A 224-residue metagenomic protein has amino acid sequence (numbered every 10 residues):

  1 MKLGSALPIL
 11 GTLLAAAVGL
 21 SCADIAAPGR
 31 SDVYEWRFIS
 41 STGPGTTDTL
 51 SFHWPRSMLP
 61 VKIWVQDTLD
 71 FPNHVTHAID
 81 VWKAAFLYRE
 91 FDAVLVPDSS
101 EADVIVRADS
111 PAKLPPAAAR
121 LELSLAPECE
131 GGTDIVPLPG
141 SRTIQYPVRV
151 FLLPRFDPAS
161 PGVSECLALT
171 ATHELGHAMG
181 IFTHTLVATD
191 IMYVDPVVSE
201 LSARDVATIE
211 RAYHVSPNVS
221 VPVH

Functional and structural regions predicted by a protein language model:
M1-L20: Sec-dependent bacterial lipoprotein signal peptides
A15-A16, E122, V206: Residue-level signal for mature regions of secreted extracellular proteins and peptides
S21-F71, K83-A84, E128, G132-R142 (+1 more regions): Disordered inhibitory propeptide/activation segment of secreted metzincin zinc metalloprotease zymogens, centered on
C22-D32, D134-C166, F182-H224: Metalloprotease/metallohydrolase-associated module, dominated by Zn2+-dependent proteases
P60-K62, E90-D92, I105, I191 (+1 more regions): Residues at or immediately flanking beta-strands
I63, W82, H173-G176, M192 (+1 more regions): Divalent metal-coordination and catalytic microenvironments
D70-H74, L201: Secondary-structure boundary/capping motif
N73-A178, F182-T185: Metzincin-family zinc-dependent endopeptidase catalytic domain
